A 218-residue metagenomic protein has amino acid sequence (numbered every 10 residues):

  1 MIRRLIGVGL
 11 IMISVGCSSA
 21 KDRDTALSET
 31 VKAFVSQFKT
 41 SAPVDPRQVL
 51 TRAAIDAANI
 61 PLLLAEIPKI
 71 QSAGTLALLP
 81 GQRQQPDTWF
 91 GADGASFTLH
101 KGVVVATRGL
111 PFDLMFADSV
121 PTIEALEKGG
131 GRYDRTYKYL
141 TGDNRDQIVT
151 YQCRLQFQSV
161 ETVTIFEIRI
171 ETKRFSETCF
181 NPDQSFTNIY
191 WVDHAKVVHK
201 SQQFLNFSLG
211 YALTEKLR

Functional and structural regions predicted by a protein language model:
M1-S19: Sec-dependent bacterial lipoprotein signal peptides
S18-F116, G130-R218: Acidic, serine/threonine-rich low-complexity disordered tracts
F116-A125: Surface-exposed beta-loop interaction hotspot
